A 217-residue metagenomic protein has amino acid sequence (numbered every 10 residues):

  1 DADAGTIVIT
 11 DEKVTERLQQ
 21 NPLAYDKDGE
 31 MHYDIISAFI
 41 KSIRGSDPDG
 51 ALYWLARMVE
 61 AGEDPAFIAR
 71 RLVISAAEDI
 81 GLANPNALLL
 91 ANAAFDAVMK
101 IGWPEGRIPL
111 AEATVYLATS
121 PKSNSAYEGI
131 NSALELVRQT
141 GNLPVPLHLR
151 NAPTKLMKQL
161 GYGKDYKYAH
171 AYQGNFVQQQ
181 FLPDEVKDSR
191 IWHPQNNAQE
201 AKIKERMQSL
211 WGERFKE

Functional and structural regions predicted by a protein language model:
D1-K27: Non-catalytic interfacial helical region
A4, K41, R190: Short, flexible active-site loop motifs that bind/organize anionic cofactors or intermediates
N21-Y25, M31-I43: Active-site flanking loop/helix segments enriched in acidic
K27-D28, G81: Flexible beta-alpha connector loops of hexameric P-loop NTPases
S46-F176, Q180-E217: Terminal-proximal interaction/regulatory segments of ATP-powered molecular machines
